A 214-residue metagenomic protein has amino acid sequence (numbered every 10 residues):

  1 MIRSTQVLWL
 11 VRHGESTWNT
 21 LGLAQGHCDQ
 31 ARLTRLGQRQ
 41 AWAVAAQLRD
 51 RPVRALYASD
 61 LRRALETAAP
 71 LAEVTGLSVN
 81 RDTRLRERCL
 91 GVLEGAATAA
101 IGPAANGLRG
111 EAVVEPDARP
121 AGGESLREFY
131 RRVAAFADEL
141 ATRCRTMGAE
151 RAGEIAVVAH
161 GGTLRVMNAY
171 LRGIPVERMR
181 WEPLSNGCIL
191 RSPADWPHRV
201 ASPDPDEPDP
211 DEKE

Functional and structural regions predicted by a protein language model:
M1-V7, N80, R88-A100, T142-G153 (+1 more regions): Acidic, low-complexity terminal tails and accessory targeting/binding regions of phosphate-metabolizing enzymes
Q6-V7, V11-T75: Active-site-proximal alpha-helix that buttresses catalytic centers in soluble enzyme cores
G14, S59-L61, R84, V158-G162: Short, well-ordered beta-to-alpha junction loops that form the rim of enzyme active sites and present histidine/acidic
R32, E73-A134, W181, A201-P203: Phosphate-handling substructures
W42-R49, Y130, A134-R145: Generic structural signal for well-ordered alpha-helical scaffold segments
V53-D60, M147-A149, E154-V158: Short glycine-rich phosphate-binding loop at a beta-alpha junction
P70, V166-Y170: Active-site signature of alpha/beta-hydrolase-fold catalytic machinery across serine- and Asp/Cys-nucleophile hydrolases
G161-R165, R199: GST superfamily/GST-like fold recognition
